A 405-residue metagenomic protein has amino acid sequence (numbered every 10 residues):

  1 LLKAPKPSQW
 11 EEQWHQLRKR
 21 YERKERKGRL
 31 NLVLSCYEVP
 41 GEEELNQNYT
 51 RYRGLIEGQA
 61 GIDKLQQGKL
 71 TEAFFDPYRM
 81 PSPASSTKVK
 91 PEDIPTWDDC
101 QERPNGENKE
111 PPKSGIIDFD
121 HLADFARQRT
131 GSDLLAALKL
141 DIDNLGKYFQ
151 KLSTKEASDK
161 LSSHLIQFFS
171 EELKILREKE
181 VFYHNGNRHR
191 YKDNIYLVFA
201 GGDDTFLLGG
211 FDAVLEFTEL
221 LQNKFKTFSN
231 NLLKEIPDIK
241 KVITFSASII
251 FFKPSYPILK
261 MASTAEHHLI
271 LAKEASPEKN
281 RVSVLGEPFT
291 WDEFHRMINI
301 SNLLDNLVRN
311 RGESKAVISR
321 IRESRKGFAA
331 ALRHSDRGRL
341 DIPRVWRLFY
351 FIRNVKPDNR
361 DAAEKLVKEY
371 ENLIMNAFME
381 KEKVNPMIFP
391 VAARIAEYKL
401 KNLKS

Functional and structural regions predicted by a protein language model:
L1-S405: Regulatory and interdomain segments flanking nucleotide-handling catalytic cores in signaling/defense enzymes
